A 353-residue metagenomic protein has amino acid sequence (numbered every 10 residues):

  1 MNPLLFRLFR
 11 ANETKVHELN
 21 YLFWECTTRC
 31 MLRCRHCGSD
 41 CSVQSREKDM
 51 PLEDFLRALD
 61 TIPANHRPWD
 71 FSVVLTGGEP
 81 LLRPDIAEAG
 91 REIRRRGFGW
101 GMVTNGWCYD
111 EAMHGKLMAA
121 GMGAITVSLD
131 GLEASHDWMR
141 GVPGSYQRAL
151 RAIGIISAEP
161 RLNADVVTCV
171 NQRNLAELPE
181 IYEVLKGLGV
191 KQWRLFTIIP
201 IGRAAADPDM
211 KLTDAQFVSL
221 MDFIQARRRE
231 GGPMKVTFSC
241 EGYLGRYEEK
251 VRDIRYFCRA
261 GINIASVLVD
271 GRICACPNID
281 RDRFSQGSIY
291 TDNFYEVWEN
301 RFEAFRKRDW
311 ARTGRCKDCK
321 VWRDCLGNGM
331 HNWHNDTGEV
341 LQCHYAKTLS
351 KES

Functional and structural regions predicted by a protein language model:
M1-A124: Conserved alpha-helical substructure of the radical SAM core
L4-E18, N278-S353: Flexible mid-to-C-terminal extensions adjoining Fe-S/redox cofactors in radical SAM and related proteins
N20, W69-F71, G261, D280 (+1 more regions): Exposed loop/turn and edge beta-strand positions of beta-sandwich/beta-sheet ligand-binding modules
F23, T27, M31, R255 (+2 more regions): Residues immediately within or flanking Cys/His clusters that coordinate Zn2+ in small zinc-binding modules
R29, R33, C37-D40, G261 (+3 more regions): Cys/His-rich metal-chelating microdomains
C30, G271, F294: Conserved, mostly hydrophobic/aromatic
S45, A119-A124, S128-D130, S135-C274 (+1 more regions): Radical SAM enzyme [4Fe-4S]-AdoMet core and its adjacent flexible, acidic and glycine-rich loops/tails across
